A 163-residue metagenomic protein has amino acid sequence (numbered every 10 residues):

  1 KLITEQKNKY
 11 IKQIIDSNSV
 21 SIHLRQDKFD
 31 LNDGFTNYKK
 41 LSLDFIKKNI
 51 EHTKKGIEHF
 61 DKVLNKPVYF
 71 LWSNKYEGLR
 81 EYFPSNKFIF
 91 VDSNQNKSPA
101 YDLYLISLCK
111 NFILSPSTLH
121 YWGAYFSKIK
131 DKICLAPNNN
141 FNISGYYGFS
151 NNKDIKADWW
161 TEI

Functional and structural regions predicted by a protein language model:
K1-K66, W159: Secretory-pathway luminal glycosyltransferase catalytic domains
K39-H52, F88-D92, C109-K110, K132-C134 (+1 more regions): Short, low-complexity, polar/charged sequence segments that are solvent-exposed and flexible
D61-G145, F149: Donor-binding and catalytic core of enzymes assembling or modifying cell-surface/extracellular glycoconjugates
S144-I163: Leloir-type glycosyltransferase catalytic cores
